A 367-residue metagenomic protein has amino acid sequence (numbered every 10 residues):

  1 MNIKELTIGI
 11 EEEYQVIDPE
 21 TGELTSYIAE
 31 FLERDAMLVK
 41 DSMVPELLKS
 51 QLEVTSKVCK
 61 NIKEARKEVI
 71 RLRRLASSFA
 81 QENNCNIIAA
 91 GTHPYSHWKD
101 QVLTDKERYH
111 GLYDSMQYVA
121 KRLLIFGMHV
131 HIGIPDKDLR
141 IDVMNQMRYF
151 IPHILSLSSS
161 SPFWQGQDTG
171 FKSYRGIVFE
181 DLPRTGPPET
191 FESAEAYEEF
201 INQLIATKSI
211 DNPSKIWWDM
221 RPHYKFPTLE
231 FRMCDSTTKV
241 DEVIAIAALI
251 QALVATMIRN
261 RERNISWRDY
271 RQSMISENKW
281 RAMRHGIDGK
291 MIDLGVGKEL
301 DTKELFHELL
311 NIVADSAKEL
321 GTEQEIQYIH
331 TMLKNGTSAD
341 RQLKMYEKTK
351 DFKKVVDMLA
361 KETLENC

Functional and structural regions predicted by a protein language model:
M1-N83, L112, Y118, F179-C367: C-terminal accessory/tail domains of diverse enzymes
K67, G133-V143, S158-S159, T237-V240: Inter-helical turn/loop segments and adjacent helix faces that build the functional surface of alpha-helical bundle
S77-G91, L155-S160: Acidic/histidine-enriched active-site and ligand-binding environments that engage anionic O-linkages
N84-Q101, Q165-T169: Short, glycine/charge-rich beta-strand/loop segments that flank catalytic centers and engage negatively charged groups
K106-G127: Acidic, His- and aromatic-enriched active-site or binding-groove loops in soluble protein domains that engage sugars
K121-M147: Internal, well-ordered domain-core segments that constitute the primary functional module of diverse proteins
D136, M144-F191: An exposed, glycine/acidic-rich loop-and-rim segment of catalytic or binding clefts
